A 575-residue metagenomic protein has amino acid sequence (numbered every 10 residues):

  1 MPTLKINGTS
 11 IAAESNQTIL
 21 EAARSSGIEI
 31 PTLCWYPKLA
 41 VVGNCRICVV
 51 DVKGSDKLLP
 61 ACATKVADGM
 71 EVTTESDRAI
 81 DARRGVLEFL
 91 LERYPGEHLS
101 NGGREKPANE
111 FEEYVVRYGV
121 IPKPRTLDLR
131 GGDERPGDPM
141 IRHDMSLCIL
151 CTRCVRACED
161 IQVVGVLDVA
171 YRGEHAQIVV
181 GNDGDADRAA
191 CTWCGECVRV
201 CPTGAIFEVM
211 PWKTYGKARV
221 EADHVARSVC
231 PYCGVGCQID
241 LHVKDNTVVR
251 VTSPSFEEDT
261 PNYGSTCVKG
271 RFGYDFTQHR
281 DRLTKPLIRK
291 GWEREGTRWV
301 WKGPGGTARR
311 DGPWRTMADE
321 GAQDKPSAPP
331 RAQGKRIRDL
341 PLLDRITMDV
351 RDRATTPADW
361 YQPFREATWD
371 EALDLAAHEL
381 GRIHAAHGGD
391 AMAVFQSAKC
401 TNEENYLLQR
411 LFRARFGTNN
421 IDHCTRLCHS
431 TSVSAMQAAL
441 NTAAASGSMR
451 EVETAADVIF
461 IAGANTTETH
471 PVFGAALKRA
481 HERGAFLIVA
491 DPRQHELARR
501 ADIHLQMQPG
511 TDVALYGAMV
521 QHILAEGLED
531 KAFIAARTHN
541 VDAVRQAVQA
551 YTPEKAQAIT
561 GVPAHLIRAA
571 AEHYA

Functional and structural regions predicted by a protein language model:
M1-A12, V52-S55, G69-H98, R104-E526 (+1 more regions): N-terminal export/assembly segments and adjacent metallocofactor-ligating motifs of anaerobic energy-metabolism
T9-D68, D77-A82: N-terminal cofactor/phosphate-binding cores enriched in small/glycine residues, especially glycine-rich loops such as
Q17, N109, Y406, A550-Y551: A generic alpha-helix surface/boundary motif
R24, H481-E482, A575: Anion (oxyanion) recognition and catalysis
W35-L39, L427-C428, A570-Y574: Short linear loop/turn motifs
M519, R537-A575: Active-site phosphate/pyrophosphate-binding segments
G527-V541: Short helix-loop capping/hinge segments that flank enzyme active sites or metal/cofactor-binding pockets
